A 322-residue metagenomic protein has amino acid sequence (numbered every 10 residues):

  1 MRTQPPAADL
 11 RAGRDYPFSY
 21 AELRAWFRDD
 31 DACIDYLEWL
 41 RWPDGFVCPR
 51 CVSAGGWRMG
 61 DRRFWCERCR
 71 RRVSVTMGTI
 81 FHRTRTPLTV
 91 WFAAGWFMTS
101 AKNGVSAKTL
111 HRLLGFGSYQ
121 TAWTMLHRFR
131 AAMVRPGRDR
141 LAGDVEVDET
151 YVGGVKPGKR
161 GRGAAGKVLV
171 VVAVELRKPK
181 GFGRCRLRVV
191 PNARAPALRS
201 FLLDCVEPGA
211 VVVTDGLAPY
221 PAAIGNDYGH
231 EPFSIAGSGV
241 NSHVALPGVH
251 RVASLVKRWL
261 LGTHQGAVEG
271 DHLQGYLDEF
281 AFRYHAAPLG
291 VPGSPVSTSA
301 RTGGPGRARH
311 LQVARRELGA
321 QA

Functional and structural regions predicted by a protein language model:
M1-A322: Residue-level recognition of single "structural anchor" positions that define or cap local secondary structure
